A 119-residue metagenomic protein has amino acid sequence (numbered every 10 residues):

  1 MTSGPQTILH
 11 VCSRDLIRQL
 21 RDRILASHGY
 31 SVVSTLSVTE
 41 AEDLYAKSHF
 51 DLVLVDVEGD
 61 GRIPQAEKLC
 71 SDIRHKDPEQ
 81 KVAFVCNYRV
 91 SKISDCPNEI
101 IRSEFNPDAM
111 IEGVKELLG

Functional and structural regions predicted by a protein language model:
S3-Q6: Phosphate-coordination loops involved in phosphoryl transfer and adenosine-cofactor binding
R14-I17, V55-R62, R89-V90, P107: Short acidic, S/G/P-rich loop/turn micro-motifs used as interaction or catalytic elements
R14-V33: Two-component/phosphorelay signaling modules centered on CheY-like receiver
L36-L52: Acidic, metal-coordinating helix/loop segments flanking the phosphotransfer/catalytic sites of two-component signaling
A46-S48, D72-Q80: Conserved phosphotransfer cores of two-component systems
L54-H75: Conserved phosphotransfer microenvironments
A83-G119: Output/docking surface of receiver
